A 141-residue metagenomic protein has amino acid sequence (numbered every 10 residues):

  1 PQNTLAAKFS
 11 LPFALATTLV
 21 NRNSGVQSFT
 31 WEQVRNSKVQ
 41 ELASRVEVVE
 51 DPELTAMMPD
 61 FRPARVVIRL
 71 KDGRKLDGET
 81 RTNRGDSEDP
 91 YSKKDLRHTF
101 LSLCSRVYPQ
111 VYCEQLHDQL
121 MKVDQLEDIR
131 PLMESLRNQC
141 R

Functional and structural regions predicted by a protein language model:
P1-R141: Terminal-appendage/accessory-domain detector
